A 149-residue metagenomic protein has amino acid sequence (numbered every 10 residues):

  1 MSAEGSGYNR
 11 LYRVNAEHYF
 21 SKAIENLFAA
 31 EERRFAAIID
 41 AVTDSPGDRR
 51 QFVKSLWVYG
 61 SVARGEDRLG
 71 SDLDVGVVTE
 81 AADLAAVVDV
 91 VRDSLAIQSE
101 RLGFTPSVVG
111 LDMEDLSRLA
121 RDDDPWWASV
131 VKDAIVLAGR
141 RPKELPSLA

Functional and structural regions predicted by a protein language model:
M1-F52, R64-L69, T79-A149: Catalytic core of pol beta-like nucleotidyltransferases
W57: Phosphate-binding active sites in nucleotide-utilizing proteins
G60: Active-site glycine-centered loops adjacent to acidic/histidine catalytic or metal-binding residues that shape
D74-V78: Short beta-strand->loop micro-motif that forms the acidic, two-metal-ion catalytic signature in nucleotide-processing
